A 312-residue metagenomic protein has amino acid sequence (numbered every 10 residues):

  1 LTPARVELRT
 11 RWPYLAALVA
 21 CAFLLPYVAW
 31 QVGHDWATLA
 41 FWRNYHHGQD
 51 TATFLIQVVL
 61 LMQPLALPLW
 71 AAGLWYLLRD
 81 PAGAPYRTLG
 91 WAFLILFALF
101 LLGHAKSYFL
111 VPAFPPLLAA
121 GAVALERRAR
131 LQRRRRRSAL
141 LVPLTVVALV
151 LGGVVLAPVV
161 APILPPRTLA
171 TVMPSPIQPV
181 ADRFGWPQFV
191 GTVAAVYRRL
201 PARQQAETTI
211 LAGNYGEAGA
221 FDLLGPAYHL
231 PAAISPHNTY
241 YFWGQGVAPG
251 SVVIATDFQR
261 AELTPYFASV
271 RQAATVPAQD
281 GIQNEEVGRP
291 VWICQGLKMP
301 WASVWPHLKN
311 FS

Functional and structural regions predicted by a protein language model:
L1-Y86, G153, P158-V160: Transmembrane-lumen/periplasm boundary regions of multi-pass, lipid-linked membrane glycan transferases
A16, L89-L94, T145-V146: Central hydrophobic cores of alpha-helical transmembrane segments in multi-pass integral membrane proteins
P68, I95-L99, H104-L140: Hydrophobic/aromatic-rich transmembrane helices and adjacent perimembrane loops
W70, G213, T256: Replace "coordinates the UDP/GDP/TDP-sugar" with "coordinates nucleotide-activated sugar donors
R79-L89, L102-S107: Conserved helicase/translocase motor-coupling segment
S138-A206, G216-G219, L223-H229, P236-N238 (+1 more regions): Membrane-proximal, lumen/periplasm-facing interface regions of secretory-pathway glyco- and lipid-modifying enzymes
A206-I210, S251-V253: Short active-site oxyanion
P226-P265: Extended hydrophobic/aromatic segments used for targeting, binding, or gating
